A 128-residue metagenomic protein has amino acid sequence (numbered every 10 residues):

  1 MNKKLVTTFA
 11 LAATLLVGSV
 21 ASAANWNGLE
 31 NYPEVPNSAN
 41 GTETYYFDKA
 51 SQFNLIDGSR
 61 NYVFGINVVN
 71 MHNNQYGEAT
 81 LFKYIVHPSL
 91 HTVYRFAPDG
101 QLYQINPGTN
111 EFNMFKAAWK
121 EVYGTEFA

Functional and structural regions predicted by a protein language model:
M1-F9: Bacterial N-terminal signal peptides that target proteins for export
L5, L16-S19, E121: Detector for intrinsically disordered, low-structure N-terminal pre-sequences
A10-L16: Bacterial N-terminal signal peptides
A21-L81, H87-A128: N-terminal secretory-pathway/extracellular module detecting exported/lumenal segments and adjacent signal-anchor/first
